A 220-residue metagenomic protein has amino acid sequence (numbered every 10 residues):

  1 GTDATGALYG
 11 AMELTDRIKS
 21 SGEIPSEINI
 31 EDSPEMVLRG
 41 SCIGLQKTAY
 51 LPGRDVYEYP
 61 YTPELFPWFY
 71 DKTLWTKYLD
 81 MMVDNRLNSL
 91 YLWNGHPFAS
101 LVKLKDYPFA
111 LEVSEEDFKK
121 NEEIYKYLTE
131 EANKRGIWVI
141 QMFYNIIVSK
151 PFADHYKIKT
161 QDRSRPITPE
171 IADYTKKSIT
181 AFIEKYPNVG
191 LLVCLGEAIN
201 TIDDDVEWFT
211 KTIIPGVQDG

Functional and structural regions predicted by a protein language model:
G1-T168, T180, E184-G190: Feature activates predominantly on carbohydrate-active enzymes
R165-G220: Active-site neighborhood of glycoside hydrolase catalytic domains
